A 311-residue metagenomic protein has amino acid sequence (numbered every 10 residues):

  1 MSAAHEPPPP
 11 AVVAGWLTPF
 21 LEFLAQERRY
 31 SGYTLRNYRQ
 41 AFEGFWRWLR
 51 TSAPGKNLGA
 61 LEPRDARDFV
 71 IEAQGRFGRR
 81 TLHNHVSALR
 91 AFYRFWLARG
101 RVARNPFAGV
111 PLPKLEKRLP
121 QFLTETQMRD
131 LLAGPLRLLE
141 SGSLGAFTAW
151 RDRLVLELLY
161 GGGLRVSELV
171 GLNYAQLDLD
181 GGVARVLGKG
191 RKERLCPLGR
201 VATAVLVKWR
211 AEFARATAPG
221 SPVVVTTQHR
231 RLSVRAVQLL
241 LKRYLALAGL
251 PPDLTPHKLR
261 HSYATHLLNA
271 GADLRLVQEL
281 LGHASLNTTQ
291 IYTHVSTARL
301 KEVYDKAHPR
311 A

Functional and structural regions predicted by a protein language model:
M1-A311: Conserved catalytic core of the tyrosine transesterase superfamily
